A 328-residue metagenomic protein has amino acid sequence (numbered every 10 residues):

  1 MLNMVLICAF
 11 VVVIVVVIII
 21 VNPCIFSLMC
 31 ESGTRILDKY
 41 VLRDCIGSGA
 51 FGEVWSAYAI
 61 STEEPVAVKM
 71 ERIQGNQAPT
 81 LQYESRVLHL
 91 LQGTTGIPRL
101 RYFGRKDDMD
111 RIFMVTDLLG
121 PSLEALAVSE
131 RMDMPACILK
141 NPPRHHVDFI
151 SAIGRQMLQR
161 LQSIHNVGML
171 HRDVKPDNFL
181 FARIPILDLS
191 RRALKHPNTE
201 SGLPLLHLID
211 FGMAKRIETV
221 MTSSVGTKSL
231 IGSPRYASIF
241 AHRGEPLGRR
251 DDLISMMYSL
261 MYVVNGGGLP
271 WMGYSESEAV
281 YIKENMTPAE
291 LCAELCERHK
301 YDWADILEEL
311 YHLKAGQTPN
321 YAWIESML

Functional and structural regions predicted by a protein language model:
E53: Conserved N-lobe ATP-binding subsite of Hanks-type protein kinase domains, especially the beta3 VAIK lysine
I60-Y83: ATP-binding glycine-rich loop module of kinase domains
R99-I112: Short beta-strand micro-motifs within the conserved protein kinase catalytic domain, predominantly in the N-lobe
M109-S122: Conserved short submotifs of the Hanks-type protein kinase catalytic core that shape the nucleotide-binding pocket
L119-A136: Structural motif in protein kinase domains
I153-G154: Activation segment signature within eukaryotic-like protein kinase domains
H165-E200: Catalytic-loop of the protein kinase fold
S224-A241: Conserved activation segment of eukaryotic-like protein kinases, specifically the C-terminal portion of the activation
